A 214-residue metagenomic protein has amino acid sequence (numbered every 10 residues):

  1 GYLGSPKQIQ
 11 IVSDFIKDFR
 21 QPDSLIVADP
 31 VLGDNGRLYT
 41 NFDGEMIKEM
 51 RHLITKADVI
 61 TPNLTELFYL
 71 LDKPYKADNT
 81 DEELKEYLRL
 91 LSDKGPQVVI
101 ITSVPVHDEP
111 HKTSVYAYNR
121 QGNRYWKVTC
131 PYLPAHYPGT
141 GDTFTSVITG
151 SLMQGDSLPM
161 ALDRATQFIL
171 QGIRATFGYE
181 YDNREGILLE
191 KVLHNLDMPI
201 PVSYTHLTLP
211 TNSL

Functional and structural regions predicted by a protein language model:
L3-D14: Glycine-rich anion/phosphate-binding loops
R20-L25, G95-Q97: A short helix->loop->beta-strand "cap" motif at the edges of active sites that frequently abuts
N41-Y125: Conserved phosphate/ATP/ADP-binding segment of small-molecule kinases
Y69, H136-L158: Short, small-residue alpha-helix embedded
L84-L88, S157-G172: Short, well-structured alpha-helical segments that form the helix of a local strand-helix-strand
Y125-P138: Short pre-catalytic strand/loop immediately N-terminal to key active-site residues, enriched for Gly-Thr
P159-L162, A175-E185: Flexible, glycine/charged-enriched surface loops at secondary-structure junctions
T205-T211: Conserved small/polar residues in nucleotide/adenosyl-binding loops
